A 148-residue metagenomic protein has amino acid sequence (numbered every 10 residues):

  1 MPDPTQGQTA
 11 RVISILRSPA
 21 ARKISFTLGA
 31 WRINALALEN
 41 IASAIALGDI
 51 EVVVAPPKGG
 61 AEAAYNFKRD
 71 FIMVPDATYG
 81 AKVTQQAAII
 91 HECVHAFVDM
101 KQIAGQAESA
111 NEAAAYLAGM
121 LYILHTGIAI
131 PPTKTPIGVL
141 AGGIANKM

Functional and structural regions predicted by a protein language model:
D3-F71, Y79: Auxiliary, metal-adjacent structural segments of Zn-dependent hydrolase domains
K23, G48, K101, T126-G127: Short, flexible coil/linker elements and helix-boundary hinge sites characteristic of intrinsically disordered
A42, C93, Y122-I123: Hydrophobic, Leu/Ile/Phe/Ala-enriched alpha-helical segments that form helix-helix packing faces
I72-I89: Short pre-active-site segment immediately N-terminal to the catalytic Zn-binding motif
V83, D99-L124: Post-HEXXH active-site segment of zinc metalloproteases
A87-M100: Active-site recognition of the HExxH zinc-binding catalytic motif
H125-M148: Long, well-structured alpha-helical subdomains associated with metal-dependent extracellular/ecto-lumenal hydrolases
